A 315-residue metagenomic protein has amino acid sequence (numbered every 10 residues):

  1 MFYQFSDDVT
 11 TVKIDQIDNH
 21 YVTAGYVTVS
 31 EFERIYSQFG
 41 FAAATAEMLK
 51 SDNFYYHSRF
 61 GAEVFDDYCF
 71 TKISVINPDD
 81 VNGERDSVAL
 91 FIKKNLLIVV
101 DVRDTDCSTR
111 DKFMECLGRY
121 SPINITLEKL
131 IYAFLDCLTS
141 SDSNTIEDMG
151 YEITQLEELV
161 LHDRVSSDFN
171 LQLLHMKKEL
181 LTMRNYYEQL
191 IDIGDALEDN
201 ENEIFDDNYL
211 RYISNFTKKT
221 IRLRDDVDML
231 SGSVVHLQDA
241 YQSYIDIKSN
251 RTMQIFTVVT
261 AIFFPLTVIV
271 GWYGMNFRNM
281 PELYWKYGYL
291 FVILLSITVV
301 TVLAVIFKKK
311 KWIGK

Functional and structural regions predicted by a protein language model:
M1-F5, M48-D52, Y68-F70, I76-D79 (+8 more regions): A short linear-motif detector with a strong N-terminal bias
M1-S121, Q189, I193-F205, F307-K315: Helix-boundary and N-terminal cytosolic regulatory elements
T11-V12, N124, P281-L283: A short alpha-helix capping/helix-coil boundary motif
I17-D18, L130, D168-F169, Y287-Y289: A short, structure-level motif marking secondary-structure boundaries and short turns
K50-F54, L156, S167-D168, F205 (+3 more regions): Residue-level signal for alpha-helical context at structural boundaries
C69, I76-Y244: Extended amphipathic alpha-helical scaffolding segments in membrane-proximal extra-membrane regions of membrane
K218-K315: Hydrophobic alpha-helical transmembrane segments and their immediately adjacent juxtamembrane loops
